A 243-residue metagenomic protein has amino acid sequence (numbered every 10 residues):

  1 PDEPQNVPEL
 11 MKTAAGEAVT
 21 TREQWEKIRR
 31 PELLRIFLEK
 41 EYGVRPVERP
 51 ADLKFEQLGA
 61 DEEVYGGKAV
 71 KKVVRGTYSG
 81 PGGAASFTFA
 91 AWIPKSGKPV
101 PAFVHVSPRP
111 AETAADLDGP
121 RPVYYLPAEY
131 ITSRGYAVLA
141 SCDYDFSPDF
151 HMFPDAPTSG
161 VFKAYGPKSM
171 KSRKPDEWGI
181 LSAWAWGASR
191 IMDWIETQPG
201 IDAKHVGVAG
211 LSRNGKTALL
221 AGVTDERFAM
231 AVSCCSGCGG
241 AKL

Functional and structural regions predicted by a protein language model:
P1-E48: N-terminal pre-domain segments of enzymes
V44-A102: N-terminal cap/lid segment of alpha/beta-hydrolase-fold proteins
K98-G200, G240-L243: Cap/lid segment of the alpha/beta-hydrolase catalytic domain
A102-F103, A137-V138, H205-G207, F228-A231: Beta-sheet entry/capping signal
S141, A209-L211, A231-S236: Generic beta-strand/beta-sheet core signal
I180, S212-K216: Active-site loop->helix "elbow" adjoining a glycine-rich segment at hydrolase catalytic centers
I201-S212: Alpha/beta-hydrolase fold nucleophile elbow
T217-L243: Hydrolase active-site cap/lid region
